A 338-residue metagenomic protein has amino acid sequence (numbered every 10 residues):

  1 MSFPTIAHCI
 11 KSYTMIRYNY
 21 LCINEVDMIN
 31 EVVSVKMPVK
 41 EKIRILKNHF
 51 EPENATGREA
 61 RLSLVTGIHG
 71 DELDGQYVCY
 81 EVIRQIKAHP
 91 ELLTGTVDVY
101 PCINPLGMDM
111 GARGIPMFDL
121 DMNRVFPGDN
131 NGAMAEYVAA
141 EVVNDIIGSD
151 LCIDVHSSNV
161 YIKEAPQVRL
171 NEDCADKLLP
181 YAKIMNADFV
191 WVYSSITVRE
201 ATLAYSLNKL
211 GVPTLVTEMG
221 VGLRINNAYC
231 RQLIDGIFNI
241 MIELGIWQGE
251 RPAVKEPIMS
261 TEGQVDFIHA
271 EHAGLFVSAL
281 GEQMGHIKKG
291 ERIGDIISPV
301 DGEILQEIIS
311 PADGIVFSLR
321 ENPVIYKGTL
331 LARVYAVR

Functional and structural regions predicted by a protein language model:
S2-R338: Structured catalytic-domain cores with a bias toward divalent-metal coordination
